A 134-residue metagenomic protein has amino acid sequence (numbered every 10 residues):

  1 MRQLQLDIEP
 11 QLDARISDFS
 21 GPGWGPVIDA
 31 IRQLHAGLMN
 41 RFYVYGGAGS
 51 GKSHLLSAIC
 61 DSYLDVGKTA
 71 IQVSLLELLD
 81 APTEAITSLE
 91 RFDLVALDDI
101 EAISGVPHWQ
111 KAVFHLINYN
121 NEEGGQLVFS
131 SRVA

Functional and structural regions predicted by a protein language model:
M1-Q33: A short, basic N-terminal segment
G37-M39, S50, V66, L89-F92 (+1 more regions): Short loop/turn elements that form and flank the Walker-type P-loop nucleotide-binding site in RecA-like NTPase cores
M39-L56: Walker A/P-loop nucleotide-binding motif
M39-Y43, A70, L94, Q126-V128: Residue-level preference for the first positions of well-ordered beta-strands
S53-G67: P-loop NTPase Walker A phosphate-binding motif
L64-L94, S104-P107: Short glycine-rich substrate-engagement loop in P-loop NTPases that contacts/grips substrate
D98-I100: Walker B catalytic acidic pair
H108-V133: Conserved catalytic/switch belt of AAA+ P-loop NTPases
